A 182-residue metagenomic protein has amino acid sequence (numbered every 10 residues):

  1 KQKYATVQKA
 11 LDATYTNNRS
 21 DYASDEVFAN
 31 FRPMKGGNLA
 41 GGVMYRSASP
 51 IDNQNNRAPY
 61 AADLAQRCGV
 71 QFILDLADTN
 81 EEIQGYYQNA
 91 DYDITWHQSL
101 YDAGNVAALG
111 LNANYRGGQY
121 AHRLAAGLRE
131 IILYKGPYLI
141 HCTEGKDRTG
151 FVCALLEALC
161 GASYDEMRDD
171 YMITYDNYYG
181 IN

Functional and structural regions predicted by a protein language model:
K1-L139, F151-N182: Cys-dependent protein tyrosine phosphatase-like superfamily
E144, R148-T149: Ser/Thr-glycine-rich phosphate-binding loops at phosphate-binding pockets of nucleotides, nucleotide cofactors
